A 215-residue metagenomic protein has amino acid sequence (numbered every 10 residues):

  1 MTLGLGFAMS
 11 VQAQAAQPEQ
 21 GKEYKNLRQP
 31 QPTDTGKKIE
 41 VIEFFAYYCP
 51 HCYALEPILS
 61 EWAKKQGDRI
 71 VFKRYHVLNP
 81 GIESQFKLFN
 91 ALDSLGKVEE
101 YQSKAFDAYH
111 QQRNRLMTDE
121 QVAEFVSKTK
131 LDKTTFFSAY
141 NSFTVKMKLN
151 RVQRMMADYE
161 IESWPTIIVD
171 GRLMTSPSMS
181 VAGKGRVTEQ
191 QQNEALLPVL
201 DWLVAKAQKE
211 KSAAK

Functional and structural regions predicted by a protein language model:
M1-G81, L200-K215: Extracytoplasmic thiol/disulfide redox context detector
M1-L3, V98-S103, T134-A139: Long, low-complexity, intrinsically disordered polar/charged segments
R28-Q31, G81, E120, P165 (+1 more regions): Solvent-exposed, flexible loop/coil residues
K37-I39, D68-V71, L95-E100, D132-K133 (+1 more regions): Loop/turn elements at helix/coil->beta-strand transitions in domains of secreted/extracellular proteins
E40-F44, Q85-F86, P177-K184: Acidic/histidine-rich, surface-exposed loop or edge segments in extracytoplasmic proteins
Y47, Y53-F125: Structural alpha/beta surface segment adjacent to cysteine/selenocysteine redox centers across thiol/disulfide enzymes
L131-K215: C-terminal cap of thioredoxin/glutaredoxin-like
